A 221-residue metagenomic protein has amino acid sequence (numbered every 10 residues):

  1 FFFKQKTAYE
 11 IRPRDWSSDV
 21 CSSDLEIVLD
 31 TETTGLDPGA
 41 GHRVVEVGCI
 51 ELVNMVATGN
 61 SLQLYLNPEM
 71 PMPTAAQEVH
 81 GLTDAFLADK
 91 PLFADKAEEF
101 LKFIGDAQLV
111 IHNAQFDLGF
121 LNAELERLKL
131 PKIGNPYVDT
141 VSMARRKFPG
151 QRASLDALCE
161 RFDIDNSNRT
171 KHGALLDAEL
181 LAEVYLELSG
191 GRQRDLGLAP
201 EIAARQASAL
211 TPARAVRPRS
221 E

Functional and structural regions predicted by a protein language model:
F1-C21: Single conserved hydrophobic/aromatic residue that forms the stacking wall/gate of nucleotide- or nucleobase-binding
F3-K4, M72, A178: Generic signature of intrinsically disordered, low-complexity, basic-rich segments and short cationic peptides
S18-N135, R145-P149, A157-K171: Conserved non-catalytic scaffold segment of RNase H-like nuclease domains
Q108-Q115, F120, E124-L125, S154-R217: Acidic, Mg2+-coordinating catalytic module of metal-dependent nucleases/exonucleases that use a two-metal-ion mechanism
